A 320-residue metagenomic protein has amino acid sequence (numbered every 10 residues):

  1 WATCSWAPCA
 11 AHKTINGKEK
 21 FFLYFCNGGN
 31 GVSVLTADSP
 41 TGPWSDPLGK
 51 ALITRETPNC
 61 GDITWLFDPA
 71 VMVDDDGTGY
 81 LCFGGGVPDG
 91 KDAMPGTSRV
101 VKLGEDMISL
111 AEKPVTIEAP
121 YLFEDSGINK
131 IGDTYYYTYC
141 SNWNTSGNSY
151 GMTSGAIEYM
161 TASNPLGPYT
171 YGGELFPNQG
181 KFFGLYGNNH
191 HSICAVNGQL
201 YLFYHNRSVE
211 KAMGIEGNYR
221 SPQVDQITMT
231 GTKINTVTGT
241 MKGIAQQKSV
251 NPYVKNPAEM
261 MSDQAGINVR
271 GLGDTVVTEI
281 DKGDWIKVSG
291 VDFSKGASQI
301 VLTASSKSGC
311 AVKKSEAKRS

Functional and structural regions predicted by a protein language model:
W1-R319: Carbohydrate-active catalytic/glycan-binding domains of CAZyme proteins, especially the secreted or lumenal ectodomains
